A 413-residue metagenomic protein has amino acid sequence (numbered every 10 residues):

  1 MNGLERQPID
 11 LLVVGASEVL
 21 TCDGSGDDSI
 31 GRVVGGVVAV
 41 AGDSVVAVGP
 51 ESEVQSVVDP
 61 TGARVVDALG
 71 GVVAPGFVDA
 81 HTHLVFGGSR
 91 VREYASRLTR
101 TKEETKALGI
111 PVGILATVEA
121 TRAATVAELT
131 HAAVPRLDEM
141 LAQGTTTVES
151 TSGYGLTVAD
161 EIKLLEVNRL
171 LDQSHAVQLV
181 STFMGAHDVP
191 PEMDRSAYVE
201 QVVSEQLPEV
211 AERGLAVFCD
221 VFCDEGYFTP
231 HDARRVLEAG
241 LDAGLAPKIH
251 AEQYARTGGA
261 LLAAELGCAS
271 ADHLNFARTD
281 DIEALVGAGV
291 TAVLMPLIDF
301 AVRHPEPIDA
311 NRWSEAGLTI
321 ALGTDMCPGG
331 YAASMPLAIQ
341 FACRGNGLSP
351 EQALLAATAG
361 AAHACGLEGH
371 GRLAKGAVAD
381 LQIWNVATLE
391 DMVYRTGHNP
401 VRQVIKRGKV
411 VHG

Functional and structural regions predicted by a protein language model:
M1-V57, L389-D391: N-terminal metal-binding scaffold of metallo-dependent hydrolase/deaminase domains
L12, G62-D67, V404: Conserved beta-strand scaffold positions in the cores of enzyme catalytic domains, especially in NTP/NDP-utilizing
A16, V38, D43, G70 (+14 more regions): Divalent metal-coordination and catalytic microenvironments
A68-A132: Metal-associated gating/positioning segment near the N- to mid-region
L115-A132, D138, T146-T257: Metal-coordinating catalytic core of metallo-dependent amide/deamination hydrolases
D138-L141, V203, A211-E212, L241 (+3 more regions): Non-catalytic positions within long, well-ordered alpha-helices that form the structural scaffold/packing of enzyme
A246-P247, R256-R372, W384-V386, E390 (+2 more regions): Active-site-adjacent C-terminal substructures of enzyme catalytic domains
